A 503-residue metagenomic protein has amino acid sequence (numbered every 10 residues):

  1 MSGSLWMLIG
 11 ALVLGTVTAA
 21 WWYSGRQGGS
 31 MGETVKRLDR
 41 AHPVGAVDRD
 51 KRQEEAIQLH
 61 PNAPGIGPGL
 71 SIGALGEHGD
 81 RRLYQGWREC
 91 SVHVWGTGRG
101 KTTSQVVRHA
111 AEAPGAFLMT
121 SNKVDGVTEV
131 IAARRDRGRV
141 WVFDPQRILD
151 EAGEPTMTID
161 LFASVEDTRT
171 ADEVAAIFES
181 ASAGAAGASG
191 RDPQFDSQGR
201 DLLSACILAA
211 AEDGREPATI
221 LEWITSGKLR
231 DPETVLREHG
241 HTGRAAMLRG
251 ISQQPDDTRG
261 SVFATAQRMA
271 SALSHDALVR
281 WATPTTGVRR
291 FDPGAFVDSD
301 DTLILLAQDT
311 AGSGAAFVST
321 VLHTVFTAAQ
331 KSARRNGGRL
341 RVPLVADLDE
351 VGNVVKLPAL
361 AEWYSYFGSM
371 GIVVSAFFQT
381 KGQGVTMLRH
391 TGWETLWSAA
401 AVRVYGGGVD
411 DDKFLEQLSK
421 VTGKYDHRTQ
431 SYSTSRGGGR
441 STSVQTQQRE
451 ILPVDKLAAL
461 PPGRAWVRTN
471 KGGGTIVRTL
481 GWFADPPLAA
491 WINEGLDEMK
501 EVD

Functional and structural regions predicted by a protein language model:
M1-R99, T103-Q105, A152, S435 (+1 more regions): Basic- and hydrophobic-enriched, low-structure N-terminal and domain-boundary segments that flank ATP-binding catalytic
S2-L5, Q417, T475: Short intrinsically disordered, low-complexity coil segments enriched in acidic
G73-G76, A116, G214, T380 (+2 more regions): Glycine-centered flexibility motif
W87-R88, V92-I372, S443, Q447 (+2 more regions): P-loop NTPase motor domains
Y364-K471: Conserved ATP-driven motor cores of ASCE-family P-loop NTPases powering translocation/secretion/packaging/pilus
